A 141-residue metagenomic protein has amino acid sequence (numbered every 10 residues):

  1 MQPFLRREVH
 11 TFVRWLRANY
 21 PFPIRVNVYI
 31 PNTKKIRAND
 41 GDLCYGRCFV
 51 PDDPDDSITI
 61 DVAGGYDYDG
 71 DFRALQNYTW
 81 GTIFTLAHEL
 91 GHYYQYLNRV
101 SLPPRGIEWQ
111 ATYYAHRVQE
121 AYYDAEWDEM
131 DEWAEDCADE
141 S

Functional and structural regions predicted by a protein language model:
R6-I24: Zn2+-dependent metallopeptidase catalytic core
R14-L16, D61, A74-Y78, V100 (+1 more regions): Catalytic phosphate/metal-binding cores of nucleic-acid and nucleotide-processing enzymes, i.e., regions that mediate
R37-T79, Y93: Active-site scaffold of zinc-dependent metalloenzymes
T79-I83, I107-W109: Alpha-helical scaffolds flanking conserved acidic
F84-L97: Active-site recognition of the HExxH zinc-binding catalytic motif
L97-P104: Short helix/strand-bridging catalytic loops that position acidic/His residues to coordinate divalent metals and engage
P104-D136: Post-HExxH zinc-binding segment in Zn-dependent metallohydrolases
